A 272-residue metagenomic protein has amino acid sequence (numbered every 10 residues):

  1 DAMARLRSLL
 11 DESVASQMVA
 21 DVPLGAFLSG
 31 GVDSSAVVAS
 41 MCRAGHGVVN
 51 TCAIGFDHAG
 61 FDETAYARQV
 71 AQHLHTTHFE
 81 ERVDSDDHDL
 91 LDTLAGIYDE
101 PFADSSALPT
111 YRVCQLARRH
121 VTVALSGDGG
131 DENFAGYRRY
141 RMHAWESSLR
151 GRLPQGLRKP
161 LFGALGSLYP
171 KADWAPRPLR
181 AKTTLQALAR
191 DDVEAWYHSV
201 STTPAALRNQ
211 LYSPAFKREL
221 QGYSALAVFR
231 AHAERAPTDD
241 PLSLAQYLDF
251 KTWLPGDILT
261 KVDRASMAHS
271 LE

Functional and structural regions predicted by a protein language model:
D1-Y223, T238-P241, K261-E272: ATP-dependent adenylate-handling active sites, centered on carboxylate activation for C-N bond formation
Y223-E234: A short, charged helix-loop
F250-R264: Short Ser/Thr-interspersed hydrophobic loop/turn segments at strand-loop and sheet-helix junctions that line or gate
